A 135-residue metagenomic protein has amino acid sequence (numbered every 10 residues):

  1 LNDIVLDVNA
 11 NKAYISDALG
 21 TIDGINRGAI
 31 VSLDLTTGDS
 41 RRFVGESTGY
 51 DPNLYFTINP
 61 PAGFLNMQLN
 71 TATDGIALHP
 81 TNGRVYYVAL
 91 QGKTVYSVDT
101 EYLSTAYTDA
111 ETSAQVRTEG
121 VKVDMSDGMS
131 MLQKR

Functional and structural regions predicted by a protein language model:
L1-T21, Y50-R84, T118-R135: Beta-rich, blade/repeat-based domains predominating in secreted/periplasmic proteins but also intracellular
A18-G20, E46, Q91, E101: Residue-level signature of beta-propeller blades and closely related beta-rich strand-turn architectures in secreted
I25: Extended, highly charged clamp/arch subdomains and adjacent linkers that form or line substrate-binding channels
G28-V31, T94-Y96: A short loop-to-beta-strand structural motif that recurs across blades of beta-propeller domains
L35-R41, S47-T48, S97-A110: Short loop/turn segments immediately following beta-strands, especially the blade-tip and inter-blade linker loops
F43, D109-V123: Local beta-strand/beta-hairpin segments that build beta-sheet-rich folds
V85-Y86, G92: Cell-surface, membrane-associated systems
Q91-T94, E101-L103, M125-D127: Redox- and metal-dependent alpha/beta enzyme cores, enriched for Fe-S-associated oxidoreductases and cofactor-handling
